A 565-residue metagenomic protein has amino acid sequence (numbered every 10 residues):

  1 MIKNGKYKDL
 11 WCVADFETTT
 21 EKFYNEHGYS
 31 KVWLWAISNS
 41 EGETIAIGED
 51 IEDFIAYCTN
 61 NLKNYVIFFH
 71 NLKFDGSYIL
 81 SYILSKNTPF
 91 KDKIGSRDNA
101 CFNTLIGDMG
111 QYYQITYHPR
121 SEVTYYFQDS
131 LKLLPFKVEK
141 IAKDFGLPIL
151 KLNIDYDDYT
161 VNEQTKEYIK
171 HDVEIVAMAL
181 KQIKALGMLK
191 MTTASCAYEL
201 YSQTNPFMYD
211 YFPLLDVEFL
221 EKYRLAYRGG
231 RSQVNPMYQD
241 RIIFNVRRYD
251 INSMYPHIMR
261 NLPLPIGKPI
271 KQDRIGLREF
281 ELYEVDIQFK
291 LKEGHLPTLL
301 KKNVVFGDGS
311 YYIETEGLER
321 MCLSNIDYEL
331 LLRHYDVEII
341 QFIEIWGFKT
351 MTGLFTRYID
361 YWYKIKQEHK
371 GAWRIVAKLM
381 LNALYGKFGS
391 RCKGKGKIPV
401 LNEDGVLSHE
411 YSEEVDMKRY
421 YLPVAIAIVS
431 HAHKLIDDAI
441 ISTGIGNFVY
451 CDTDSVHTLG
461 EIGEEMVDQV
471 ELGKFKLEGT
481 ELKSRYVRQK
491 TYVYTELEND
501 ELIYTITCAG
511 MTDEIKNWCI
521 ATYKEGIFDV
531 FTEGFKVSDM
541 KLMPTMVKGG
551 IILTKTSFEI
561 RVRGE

Functional and structural regions predicted by a protein language model:
N4-W11, G28-E565: Conserved acidic
D15-F23: Ser/Thr-glycine-rich phosphate-binding loops at phosphate-binding pockets of nucleotides, nucleotide cofactors
